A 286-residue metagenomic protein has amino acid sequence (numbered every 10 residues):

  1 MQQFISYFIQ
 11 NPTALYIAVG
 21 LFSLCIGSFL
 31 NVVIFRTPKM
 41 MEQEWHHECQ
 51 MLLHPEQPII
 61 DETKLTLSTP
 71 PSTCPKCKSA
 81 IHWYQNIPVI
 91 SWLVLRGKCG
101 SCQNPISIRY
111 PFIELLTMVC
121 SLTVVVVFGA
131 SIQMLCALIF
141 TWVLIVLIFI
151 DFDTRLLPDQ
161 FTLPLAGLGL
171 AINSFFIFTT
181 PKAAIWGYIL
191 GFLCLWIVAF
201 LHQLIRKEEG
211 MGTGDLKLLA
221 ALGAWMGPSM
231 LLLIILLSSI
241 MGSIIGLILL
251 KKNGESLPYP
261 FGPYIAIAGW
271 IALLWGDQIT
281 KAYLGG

Functional and structural regions predicted by a protein language model:
Q2-Q3, L95-R96, L115-V127, G169-I172 (+1 more regions): Membrane-embedded alpha-helical segments in integral membrane proteins
F4-F8, P12-R36, I197-E209, L216-G286: Alpha-helical transmembrane segments
Y7, Q133-M241, A282-G286: Functional transmembrane core segments of multi-pass inner-membrane proteins
I34-P38, P75, D153, F178-T180: Membrane-interfacial helix-loop segments of redox and metal-homeostasis proteins, especially TM-loop-TM junctions
R36-R109: Membrane-proximal soluble regions of multi-pass membrane proteins
S107-E114, D159: Select subsegments of transmembrane alpha-helices in polytopic membrane proteins, especially boundary-proximal
E114-C120, T162-G169, L216-L218, F261-A266: Core segments of transmembrane alpha-helices that mediate helix-helix packing or line hydrophobic substrate/ligand
V126-F128, I148-F152, N173-I177, H202 (+2 more regions): Structural signal for the C-terminal ends of transmembrane alpha-helices and the immediately following loop
